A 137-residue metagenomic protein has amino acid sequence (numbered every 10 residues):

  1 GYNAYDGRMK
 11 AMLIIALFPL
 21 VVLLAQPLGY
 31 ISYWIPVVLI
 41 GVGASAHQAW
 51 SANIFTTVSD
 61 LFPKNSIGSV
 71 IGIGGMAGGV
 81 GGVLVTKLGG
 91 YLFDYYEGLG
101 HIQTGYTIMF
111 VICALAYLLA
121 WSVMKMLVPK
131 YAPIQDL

Functional and structural regions predicted by a protein language model:
Y5-I54: C-terminal transmembrane helical hairpin of 12-TM major facilitator-type secondary transporters
Y5-K10, Y91-L115: A membrane-interface helix-boundary motif in multi-pass transporters
L20-G29, V111-L137: Multi-pass alpha-helical transporter architecture, strongest for 12-TM Major Facilitator/SLC carriers used
G41, G72-V80: Transmembrane alpha-helical cores of Major Facilitator Superfamily
S51, G81-V85, A120: Discrete transmembrane alpha-helix packing/kink hotspots characteristic of Major Facilitator Superfamily-like secondary
N53-L61: Intracellular helix-loop hinge segments at the cytoplasmic ends of transmembrane helices in 12-TM rocker-switch-type
K64-G74: Loop-to-transmembrane helix entry/capping segments in MFS-fold secondary transporters and related SLC/MFSD carriers
V80-Y96: A gly/Pro-rich, aromatic-decorated transmembrane alpha-helix motif that marks the paired, flexible gating helices
